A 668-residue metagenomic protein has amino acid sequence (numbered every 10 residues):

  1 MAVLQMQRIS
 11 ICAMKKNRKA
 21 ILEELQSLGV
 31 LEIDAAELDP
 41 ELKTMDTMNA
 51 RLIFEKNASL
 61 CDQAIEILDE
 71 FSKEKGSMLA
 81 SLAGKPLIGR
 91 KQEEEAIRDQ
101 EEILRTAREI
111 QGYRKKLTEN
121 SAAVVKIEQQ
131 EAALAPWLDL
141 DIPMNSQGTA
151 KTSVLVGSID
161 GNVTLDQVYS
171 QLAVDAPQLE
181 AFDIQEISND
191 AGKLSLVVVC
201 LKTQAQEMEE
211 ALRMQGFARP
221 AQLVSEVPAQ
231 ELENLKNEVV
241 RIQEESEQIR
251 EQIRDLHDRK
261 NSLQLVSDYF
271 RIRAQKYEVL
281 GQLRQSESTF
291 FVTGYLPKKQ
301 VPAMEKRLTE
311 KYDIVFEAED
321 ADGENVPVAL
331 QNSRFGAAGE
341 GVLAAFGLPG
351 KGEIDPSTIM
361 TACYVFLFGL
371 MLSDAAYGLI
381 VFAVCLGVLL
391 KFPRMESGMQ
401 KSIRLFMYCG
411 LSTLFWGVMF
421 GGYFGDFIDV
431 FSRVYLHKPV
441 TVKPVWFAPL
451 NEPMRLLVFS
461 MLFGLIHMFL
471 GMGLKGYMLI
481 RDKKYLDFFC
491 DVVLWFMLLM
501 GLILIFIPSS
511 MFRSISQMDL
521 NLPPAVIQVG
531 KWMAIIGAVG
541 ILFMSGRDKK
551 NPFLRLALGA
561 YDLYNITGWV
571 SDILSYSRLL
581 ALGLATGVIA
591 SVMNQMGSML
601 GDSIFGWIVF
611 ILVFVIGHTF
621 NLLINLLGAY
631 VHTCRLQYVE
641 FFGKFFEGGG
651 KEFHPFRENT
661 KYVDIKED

Functional and structural regions predicted by a protein language model:
M1-M360, V388, M395, M399-F406: Long, charged N-terminal accessory/stalk domains
A2-Q7, K16-L22, Q26-I33, K299-D668: Conserved, carboxylate-rich catalytic/transport cores that coordinate ions
